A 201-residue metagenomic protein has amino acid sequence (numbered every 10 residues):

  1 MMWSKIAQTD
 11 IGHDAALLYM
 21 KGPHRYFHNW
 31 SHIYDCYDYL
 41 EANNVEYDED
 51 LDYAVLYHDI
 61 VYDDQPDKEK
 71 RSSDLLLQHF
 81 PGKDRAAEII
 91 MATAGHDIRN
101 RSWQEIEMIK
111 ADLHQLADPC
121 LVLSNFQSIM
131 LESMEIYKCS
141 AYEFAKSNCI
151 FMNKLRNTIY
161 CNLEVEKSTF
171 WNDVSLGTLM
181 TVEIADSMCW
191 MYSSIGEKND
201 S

Functional and structural regions predicted by a protein language model:
M1-L18, G22-I33: Conserved N-terminal diphosphate/IPP-binding helix and adjacent helical/loop segment of trans-prenyltransferase domains
K5-D10, C36-N44, S73-P81: Alpha-helix C-terminal capping segments
Y19, E69-N100: Histidine- and acidic-residue-rich, metal-dependent catalytic cores
K21-E49, Y57, G95-S201: Divalent metal-dependent phosphate-bond-processing catalytic cores, especially two-metal-ion Mg2+/Mn2+ enzymes that act
C36, D48-Q65, S72, A87-A94: His-Asp-centered metal-binding catalytic motifs of divalent-metal-dependent phosphohydrolases/nucleases
V61, Q65, F80-P81, Q115: Hydrophobic/aromatic-lined pockets within catalytic cores
K68-E69, V122: Alpha-helical transmembrane segments and their juxtamembrane interfaces
